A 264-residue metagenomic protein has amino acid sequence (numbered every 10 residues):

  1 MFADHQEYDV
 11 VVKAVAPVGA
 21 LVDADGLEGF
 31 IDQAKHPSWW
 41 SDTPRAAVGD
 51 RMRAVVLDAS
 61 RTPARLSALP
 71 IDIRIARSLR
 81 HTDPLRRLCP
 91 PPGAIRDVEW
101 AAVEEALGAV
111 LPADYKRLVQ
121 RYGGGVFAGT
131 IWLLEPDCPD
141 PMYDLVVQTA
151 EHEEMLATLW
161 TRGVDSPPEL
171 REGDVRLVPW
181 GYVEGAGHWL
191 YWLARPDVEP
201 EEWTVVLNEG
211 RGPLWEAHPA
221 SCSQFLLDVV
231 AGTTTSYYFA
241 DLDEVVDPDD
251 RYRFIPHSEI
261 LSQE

Functional and structural regions predicted by a protein language model:
M1-R77: Single-stranded RNA-binding regions, centering on S1/OB-family and related RNA-binding modules
A20, A64, H188, P200-W203: Hydrophobic residues embedded in beta-strands of well-ordered beta-sheets
L69-D72, V206-G212, S258-E259: Secondary-structure transition/turn motif
A76-A186, F254-E264: A surface-exposed partner-binding patch
G187-Y191, E201, W215-A217: Short helix/loop capping segments that flank catalytic or ligand/cofactor-binding pockets
W192-V198, L207-N208: Low-complexity, glycine/alanine/valine/leucine- and proline-rich hydrophobic stretches
V206, P213-S236: Compact, glycine/acidic-enriched structural inserts
T234, F239-E264: Acidic, carboxylate-rich catalytic segments that either coordinate divalent cations
